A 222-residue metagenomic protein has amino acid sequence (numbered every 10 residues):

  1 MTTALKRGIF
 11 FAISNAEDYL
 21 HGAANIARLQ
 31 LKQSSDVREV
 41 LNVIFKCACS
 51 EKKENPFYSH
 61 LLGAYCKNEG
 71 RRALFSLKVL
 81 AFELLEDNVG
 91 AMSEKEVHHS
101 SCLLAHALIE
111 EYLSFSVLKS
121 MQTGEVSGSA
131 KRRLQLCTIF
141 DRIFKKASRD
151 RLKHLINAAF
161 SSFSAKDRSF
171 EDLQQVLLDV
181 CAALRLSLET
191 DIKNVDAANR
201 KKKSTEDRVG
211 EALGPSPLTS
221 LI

Functional and structural regions predicted by a protein language model:
M1-P56, R71, F75, K193-N194 (+1 more regions): Long, low-complexity, highly charged intrinsically disordered regions
R7-G8, H21-I26, N42-V43, E54-Y65 (+4 more regions): Amphipathic alpha-helical elements of HEAT/ARM-like alpha-solenoid repeat scaffolds that form extended
H21-I26, S35-V43, P56-L61, R72-L80 (+2 more regions): Short sequence/structural elements of tandem HEAT/ARM alpha-solenoid repeats
K32, S50-E54, C66-R72, G90 (+4 more regions): Flexible helix-coil junctions and inter-repeat linker/turn elements that act as hinges within alpha-solenoid scaffolds
F45-C49, E83-S93, E125-A130, S169: Helix-loop junctions that connect tandem helical modules in alpha-solenoid scaffolds
K67-R71, G124-K131: Short amphipathic alpha-helical patches
E83-G124: Hydrophobic alpha-helical bundle architecture
S129-I222: Eukaryotic acidic, Ser/Thr-rich intrinsically disordered low-complexity regions
